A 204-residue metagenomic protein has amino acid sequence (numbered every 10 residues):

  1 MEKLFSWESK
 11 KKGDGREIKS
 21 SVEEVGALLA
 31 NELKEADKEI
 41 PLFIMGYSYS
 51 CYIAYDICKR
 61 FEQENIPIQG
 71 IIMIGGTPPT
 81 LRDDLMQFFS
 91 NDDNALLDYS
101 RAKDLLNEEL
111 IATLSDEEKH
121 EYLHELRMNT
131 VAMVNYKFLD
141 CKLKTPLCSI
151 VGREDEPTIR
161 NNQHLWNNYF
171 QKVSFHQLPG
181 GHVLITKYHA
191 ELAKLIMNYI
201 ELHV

Functional and structural regions predicted by a protein language model:
M1-L42, P79-T80, D84-Y99, L178-H182 (+1 more regions): Active-site catalytic motif of lipid deacylating hydrolases and related acyltransferases
V22, G46-Y47, K119, I185: Aromatic-acidic/polar surface patches that form glycan- and anion
E23, A27-A30, Y55, H120 (+1 more regions): Generic alpha-helical structural signal
L28, I53, E191, L195: Charged catalytic carboxylate motif
I44-G46, I74: Short beta-strand immediately N-terminal to the catalytic nucleophile in serine-hydrolase-like folds
G46-S50, A54: Gly/Ala-rich beta-loop-alpha elbow adjacent to hydrolase catalytic centers
K59-V204: Alpha/beta hydrolase fold serine-hydrolase catalytic domain that processes acyl esters and thioesters
